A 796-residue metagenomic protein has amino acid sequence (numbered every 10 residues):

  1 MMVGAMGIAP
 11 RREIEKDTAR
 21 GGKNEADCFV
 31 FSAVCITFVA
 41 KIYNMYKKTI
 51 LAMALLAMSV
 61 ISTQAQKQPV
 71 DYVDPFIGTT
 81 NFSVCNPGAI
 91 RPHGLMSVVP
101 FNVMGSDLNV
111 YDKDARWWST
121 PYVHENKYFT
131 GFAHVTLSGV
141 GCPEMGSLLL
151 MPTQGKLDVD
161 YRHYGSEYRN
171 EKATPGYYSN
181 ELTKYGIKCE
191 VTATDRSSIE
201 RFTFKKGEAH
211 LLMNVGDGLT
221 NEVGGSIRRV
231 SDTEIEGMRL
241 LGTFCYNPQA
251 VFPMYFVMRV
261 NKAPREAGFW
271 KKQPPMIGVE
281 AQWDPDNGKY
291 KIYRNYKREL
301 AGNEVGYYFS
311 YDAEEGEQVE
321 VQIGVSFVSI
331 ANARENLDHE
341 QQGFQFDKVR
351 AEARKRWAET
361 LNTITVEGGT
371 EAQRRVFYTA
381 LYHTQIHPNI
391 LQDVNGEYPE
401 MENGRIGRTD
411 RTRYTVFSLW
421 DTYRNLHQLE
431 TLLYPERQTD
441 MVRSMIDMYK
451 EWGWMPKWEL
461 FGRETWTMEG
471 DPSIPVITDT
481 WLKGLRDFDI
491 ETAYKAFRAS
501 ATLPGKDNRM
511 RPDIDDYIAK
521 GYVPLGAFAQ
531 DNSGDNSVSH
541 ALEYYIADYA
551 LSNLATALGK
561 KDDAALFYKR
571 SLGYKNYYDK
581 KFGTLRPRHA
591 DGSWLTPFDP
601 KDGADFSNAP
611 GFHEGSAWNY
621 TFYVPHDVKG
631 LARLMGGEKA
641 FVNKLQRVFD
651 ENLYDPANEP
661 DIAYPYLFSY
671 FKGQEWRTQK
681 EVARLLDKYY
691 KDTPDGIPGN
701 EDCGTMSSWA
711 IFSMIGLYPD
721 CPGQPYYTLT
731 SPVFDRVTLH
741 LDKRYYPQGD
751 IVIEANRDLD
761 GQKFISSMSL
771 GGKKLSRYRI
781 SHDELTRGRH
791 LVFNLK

Functional and structural regions predicted by a protein language model:
M1, A5, A9-R12, C28-Q66: Bacterial Sec-dependent N-terminal signal peptides
G21-G22: N-terminal, intrinsically disordered charge-dense segments
Q66-H427, T431-P475, W481-L542, A550-N576 (+7 more regions): Accessory carbohydrate-recognition regions in carbohydrate-active enzymes
A547: ATP-dependent phospho-/nucleotidyl transfer catalytic cores
I751-D760: Short aromatic-glycine motifs in intrinsically disordered, low-complexity regions
